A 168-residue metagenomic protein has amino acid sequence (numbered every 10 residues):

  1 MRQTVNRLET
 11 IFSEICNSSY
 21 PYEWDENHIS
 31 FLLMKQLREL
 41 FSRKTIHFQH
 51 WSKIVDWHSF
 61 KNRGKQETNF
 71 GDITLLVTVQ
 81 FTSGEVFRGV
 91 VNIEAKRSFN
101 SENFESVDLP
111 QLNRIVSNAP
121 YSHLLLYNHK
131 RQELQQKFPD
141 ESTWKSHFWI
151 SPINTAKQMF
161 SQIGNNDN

Functional and structural regions predicted by a protein language model:
M1-W57: Acidic-basic catalytic patches of nuclease active cores, encompassing PD-(D/E)XK and other metal-cofactor nuclease
W24, H28, L32, T68-D72 (+2 more regions): Short, well-structured alpha-helical interface segments that form or flank functional binding sites
S42, S98-N168: Acidic, metal/cofactor-coordinating or nucleic-acid-engaging core segments within structured domains
I46, H50-K53, R88-V91, S122: Residue-level recognition of the N-termini of beta-strands and the immediately preceding loop/turn
I54-F70, V77-Q80: Active-site metal-binding core of divalent-cation-utilizing nuclease and nuclease-like domains
K65-N69, E85, N118: Intrinsically disordered, low-complexity regulatory regions enriched in Ser/Pro/Gly/Thr and acidic residues
I73-L75, V91-R97: Conserved catalytic cores of phosphodiester-cleaving nucleases, focusing on short active-site segments
F81-F87: Short, solvent-exposed loop/turn segments that connect beta-strands within catalytic domains and beta-strand-rich
